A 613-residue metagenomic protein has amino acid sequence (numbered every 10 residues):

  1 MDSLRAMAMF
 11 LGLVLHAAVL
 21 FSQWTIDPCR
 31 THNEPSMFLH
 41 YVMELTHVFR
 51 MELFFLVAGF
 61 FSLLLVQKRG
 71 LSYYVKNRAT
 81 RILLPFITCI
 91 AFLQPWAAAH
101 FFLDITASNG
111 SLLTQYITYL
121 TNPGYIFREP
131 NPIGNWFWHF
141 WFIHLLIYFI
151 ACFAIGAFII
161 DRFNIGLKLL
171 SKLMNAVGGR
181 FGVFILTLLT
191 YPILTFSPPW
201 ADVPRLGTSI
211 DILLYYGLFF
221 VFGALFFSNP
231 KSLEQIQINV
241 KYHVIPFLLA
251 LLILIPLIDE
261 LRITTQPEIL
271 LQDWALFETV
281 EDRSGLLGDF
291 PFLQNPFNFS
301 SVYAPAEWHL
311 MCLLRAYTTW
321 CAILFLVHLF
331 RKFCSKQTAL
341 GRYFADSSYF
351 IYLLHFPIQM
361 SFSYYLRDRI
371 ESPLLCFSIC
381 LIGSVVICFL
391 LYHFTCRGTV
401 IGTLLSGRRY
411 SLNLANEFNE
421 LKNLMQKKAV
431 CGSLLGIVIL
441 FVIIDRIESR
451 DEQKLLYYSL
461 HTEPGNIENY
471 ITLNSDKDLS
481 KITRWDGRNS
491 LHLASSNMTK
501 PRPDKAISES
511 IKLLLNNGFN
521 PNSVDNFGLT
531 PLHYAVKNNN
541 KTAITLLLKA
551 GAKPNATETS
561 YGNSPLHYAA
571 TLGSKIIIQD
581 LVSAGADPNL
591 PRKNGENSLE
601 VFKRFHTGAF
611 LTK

Functional and structural regions predicted by a protein language model:
M1-R446: Alpha-helical transmembrane segments and their immediate juxtamembrane cytosolic regions
I443-N474, R484-S508, K512, K613: Intrinsically disordered, low-complexity regulatory segments in ankyrin-centric signaling systems
R450-Y457, S480-T499, V524-T530, T557-S564 (+1 more regions): Ankyrin-repeat boundary/"N-cap" motif
Y457-E463, L493-I507, Y534-N540, Y568-S574 (+1 more regions): Ankyrin repeat A-helix N-terminal signature
K477-S480, P521, P554, P588: Ankyrin-repeat inter-repeat connecting loop/turn
I578, V582-K613: Leucine-rich solenoid repeat scaffolds
